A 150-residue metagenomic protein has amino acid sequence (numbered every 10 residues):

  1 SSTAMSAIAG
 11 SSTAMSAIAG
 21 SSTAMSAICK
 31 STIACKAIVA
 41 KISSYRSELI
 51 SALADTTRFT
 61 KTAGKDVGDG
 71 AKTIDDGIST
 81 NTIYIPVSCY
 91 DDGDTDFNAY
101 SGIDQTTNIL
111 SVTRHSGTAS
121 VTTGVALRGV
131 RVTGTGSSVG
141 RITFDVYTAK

Functional and structural regions predicted by a protein language model:
S1-A54: Repetitive, compositionally biased segments used for assembly/scaffolding
A9, A14, A19, A24 (+2 more regions): N-terminal targeting/docking segments
S47-I50, A54-Q105, L110, R131-S138 (+1 more regions): Beta-rich globular "head" domains
S111-V125, V130-V132: Noncatalytic accessory or regulatory domains flanking protease catalytic cores in secreted, cell-surface, and selected
